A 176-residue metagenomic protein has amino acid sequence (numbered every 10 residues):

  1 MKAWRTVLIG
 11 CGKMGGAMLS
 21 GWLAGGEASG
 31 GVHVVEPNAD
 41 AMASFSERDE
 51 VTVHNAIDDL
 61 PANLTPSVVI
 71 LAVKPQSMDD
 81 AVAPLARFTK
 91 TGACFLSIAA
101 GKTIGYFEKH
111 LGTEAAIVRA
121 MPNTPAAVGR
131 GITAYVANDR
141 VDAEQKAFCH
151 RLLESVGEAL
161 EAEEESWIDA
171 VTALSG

Functional and structural regions predicted by a protein language model:
M1-D59, V68, R130-G131: NAD(P)+-binding Rossmann beta1-loop-alpha1 motif at the extreme N-terminus of oxidoreductases
T6, I168-A173: Short pre-catalytic strand/loop immediately N-terminal to key active-site residues, enriched for Gly-Thr
S29-V32, T91-A93, A115-A116: Short acidic capping loops at alpha-helix termini that bridge into adjacent secondary structure
H33, H54, L96, V118-A120 (+1 more regions): Hydrophobic/aromatic beta-strand patches that form the interior of the parallel beta-sheet core in alpha/beta enzyme
V35, V118-A134: Active-site capping/gating segments
N55-L111: Rossmann-fold NAD(P) dinucleotide-binding segment
F88, Y106-A116, I132-A170: Internal alpha-helical scaffold of NAD(P)-dependent oxidoreductase catalytic cores
